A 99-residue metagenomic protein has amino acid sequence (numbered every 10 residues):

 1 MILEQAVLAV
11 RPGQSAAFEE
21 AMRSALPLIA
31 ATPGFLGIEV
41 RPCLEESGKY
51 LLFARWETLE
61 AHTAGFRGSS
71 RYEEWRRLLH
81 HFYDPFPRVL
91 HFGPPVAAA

Functional and structural regions predicted by a protein language model:
I2, E39-E46, L51, E74-A99: Glycine-rich beta-strand-turn "strand-cap" elements at beta-sheet edges
L3-L8: Active-site-flanking beta-strand signature of metal-NTP-handling nucleotidyl enzymes and homologous cyclase-like
A9, F53-R55: Short hydrophobic/aromatic beta-strand micro-patches that form the beta-sheet surface supporting nucleotide- or nucleic
A9-A21: Short, surface-exposed ligand-recognition loops at beta-strand->loop->(often short) alpha-helix junctions that present
P12, L44-E46, E60: Feature marks short, surface-exposed loop/turn motifs that line or immediately flank catalytic pockets and channel
A16, E60-H62, A97: Residue-level signal for secondary-structure boundary sites
M22, L26: Short amphipathic alpha-helical/adjacent loop interface patches that line ligand and macromolecule-binding sites
P27-L36, R55-L90: An amphipathic, aromatic/His-enriched active-site/gating alpha helix that lines ligand/cofactor pockets
